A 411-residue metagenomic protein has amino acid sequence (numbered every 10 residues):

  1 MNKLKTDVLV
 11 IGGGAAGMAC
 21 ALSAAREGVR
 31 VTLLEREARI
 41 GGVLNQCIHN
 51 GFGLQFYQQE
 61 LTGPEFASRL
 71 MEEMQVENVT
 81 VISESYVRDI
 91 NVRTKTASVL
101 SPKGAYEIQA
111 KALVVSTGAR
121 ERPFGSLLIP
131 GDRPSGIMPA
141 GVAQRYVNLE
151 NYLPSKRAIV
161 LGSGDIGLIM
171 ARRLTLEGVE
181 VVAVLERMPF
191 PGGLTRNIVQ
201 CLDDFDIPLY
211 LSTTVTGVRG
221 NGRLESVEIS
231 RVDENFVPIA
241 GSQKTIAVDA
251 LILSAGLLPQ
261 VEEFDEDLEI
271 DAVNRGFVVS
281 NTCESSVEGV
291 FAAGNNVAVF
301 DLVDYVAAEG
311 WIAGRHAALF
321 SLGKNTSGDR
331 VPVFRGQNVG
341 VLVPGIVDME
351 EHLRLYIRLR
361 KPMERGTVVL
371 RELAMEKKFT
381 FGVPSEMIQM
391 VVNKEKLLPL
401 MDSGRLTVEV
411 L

Functional and structural regions predicted by a protein language model:
M1-D7, S83, A318-L411: Rossmann-like nucleotide/phosphate-binding core characteristic of flavoprotein oxidoreductases
M1-I11, S68-R157, I229-T245, I252 (+1 more regions): FAD-binding core/adjacent interface of flavoenzyme oxidoreductases
T6-R69, E73, R145, P154-Q200: Beta1-alpha1 glycine-rich phosphate/pyrophosphate-binding loop at the start of Rossmann-like nucleotide-binding domains
G13-A15, R36-E37, C47-I48, E84-Y86 (+16 more regions): Fold-independent oxyanion-binding glycine-rich loops and adjacent beta-strand/coil segments at enzyme active sites
M71-S98, T175-E263, L353-V383: A Rossmann-like FAD-binding core segment of flavoenzymes
Y106, V115-S116, R122-L209, T216-R223 (+2 more regions): Predominantly flavin-linked oxidoreductase catalytic cores and closely associated redox partners
I137-V147, A250-F300: FAD-site-proximal beta/loop scaffold in flavoenzymes
A293-G336: A conserved FAD-binding loop/helix module that cradles the flavin
